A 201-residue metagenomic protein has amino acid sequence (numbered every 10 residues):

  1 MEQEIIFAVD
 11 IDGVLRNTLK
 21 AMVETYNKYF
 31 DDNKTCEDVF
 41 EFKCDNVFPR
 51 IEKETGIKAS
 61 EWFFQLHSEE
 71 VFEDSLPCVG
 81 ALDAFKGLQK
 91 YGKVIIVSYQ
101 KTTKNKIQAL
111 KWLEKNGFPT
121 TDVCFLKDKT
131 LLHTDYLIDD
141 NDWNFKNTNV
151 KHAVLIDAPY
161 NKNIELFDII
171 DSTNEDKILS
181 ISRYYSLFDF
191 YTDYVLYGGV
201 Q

Functional and structural regions predicted by a protein language model:
M1-I57: Active-site neighborhood of HAD-like aspartate-dependent phosphohydrolases
K34, D45-G80: Metal-dependent phosphoesterase signature
H67-I96, K104-I107: Short, acidic loop-to-helix structural element flanking the phosphoryl-transfer center in phosphate-processing enzymes
K93-I95, Y136, V154: A structural signal for isolated positions on well-ordered beta-strands in alpha/beta enzyme cores
Y99-N147: Substrate-recognition "cap/lid" segment bordering the active-site pocket of phosphatases
W112-L126, I169-V195: Structural recognition of alpha->loop->beta junctions
I138-S182: Acidic, Mg2+-coordinating phosphoryl-transfer loop and its flanking beta/alpha structural elements, shared across
